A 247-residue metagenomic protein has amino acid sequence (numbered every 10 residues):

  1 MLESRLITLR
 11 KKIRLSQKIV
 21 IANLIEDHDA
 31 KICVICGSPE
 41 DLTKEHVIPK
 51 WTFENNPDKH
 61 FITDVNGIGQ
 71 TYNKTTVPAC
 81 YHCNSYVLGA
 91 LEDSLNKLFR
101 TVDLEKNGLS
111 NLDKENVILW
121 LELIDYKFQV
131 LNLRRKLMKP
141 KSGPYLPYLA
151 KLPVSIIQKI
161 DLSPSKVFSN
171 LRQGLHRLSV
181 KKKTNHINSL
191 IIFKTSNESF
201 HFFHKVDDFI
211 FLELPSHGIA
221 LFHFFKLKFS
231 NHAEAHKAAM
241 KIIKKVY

Functional and structural regions predicted by a protein language model:
M1-I13: A boundary/linker detector
R10-A22, P57-N66: Short Cys/His-rich Zn2+-coordinating modules
E26-I32, E40, N73-T76: Short metal-coordination and nucleic-acid-contact micro-motifs, chiefly zinc-binding Cys/His arrays
C33-C36, C80: Short cysteine-rich clusters marking metal-coordination/redox-active sites
G37-T71: Histidine-centered nuclease catalytic patch
N66-K97: Short Cys/His-centered divalent metal-binding micro-motifs
Y86-A90, V117-V154: Short flanking/linker segments adjacent to small metal-binding domains or redox-active Cys/His motifs
K141-Y247: C-terminal, charged low-complexity interaction regions
